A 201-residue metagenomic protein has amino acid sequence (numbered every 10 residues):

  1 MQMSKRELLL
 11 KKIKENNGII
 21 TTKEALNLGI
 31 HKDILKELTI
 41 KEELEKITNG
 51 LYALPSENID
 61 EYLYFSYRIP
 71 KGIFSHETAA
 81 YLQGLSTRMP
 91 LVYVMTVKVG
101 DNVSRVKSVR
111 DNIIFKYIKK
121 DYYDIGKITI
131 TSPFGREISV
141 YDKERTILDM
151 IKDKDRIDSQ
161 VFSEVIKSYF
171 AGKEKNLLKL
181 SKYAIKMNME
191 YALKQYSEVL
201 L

Functional and structural regions predicted by a protein language model:
Q2-G18: Short amphipathic alpha-helical interface segments
L8, T22-E24, L51-L201: Nucleic-acid-binding surface
E15-L28: Short acidic, hydrophobic short linear motifs in intrinsically disordered regions
N27-I40: Short amphipathic alpha-helical interaction segments
E42-N49: A short, conserved structural fragment
